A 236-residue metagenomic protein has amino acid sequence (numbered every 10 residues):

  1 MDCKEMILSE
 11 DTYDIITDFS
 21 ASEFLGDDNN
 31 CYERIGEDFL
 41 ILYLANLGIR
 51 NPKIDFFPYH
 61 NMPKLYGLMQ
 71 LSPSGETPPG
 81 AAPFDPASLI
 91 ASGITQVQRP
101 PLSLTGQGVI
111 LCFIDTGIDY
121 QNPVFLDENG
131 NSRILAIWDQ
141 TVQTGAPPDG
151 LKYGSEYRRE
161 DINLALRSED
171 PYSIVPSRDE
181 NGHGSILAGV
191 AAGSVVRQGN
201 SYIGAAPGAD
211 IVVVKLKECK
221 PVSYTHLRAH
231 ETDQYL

Functional and structural regions predicted by a protein language model:
M1-I110, T116-R133: Autoinhibitory propeptides
Q98-P100, P176, G199-S201: Generic recognition of flexible, low-complexity loop/linker segments
I114-T116, V190, V214: Short hydrophobic segments within beta-strands
I118-G189, G204-A206, P221-Y224: Active-site core segment of subtilase-fold serine proteases
A192-V196: Sec-exported extracytoplasmic/periplasmic mature domains
Q198-Y224: Short helix-loop-beta-strand segments that form the rim/entrance of peptidase-like active sites
T225-T232: Conserved small/polar residues in nucleotide/adenosyl-binding loops
Y235: Cationic, low-complexity basic patches in intrinsically disordered or flexible, solvent-exposed regions
